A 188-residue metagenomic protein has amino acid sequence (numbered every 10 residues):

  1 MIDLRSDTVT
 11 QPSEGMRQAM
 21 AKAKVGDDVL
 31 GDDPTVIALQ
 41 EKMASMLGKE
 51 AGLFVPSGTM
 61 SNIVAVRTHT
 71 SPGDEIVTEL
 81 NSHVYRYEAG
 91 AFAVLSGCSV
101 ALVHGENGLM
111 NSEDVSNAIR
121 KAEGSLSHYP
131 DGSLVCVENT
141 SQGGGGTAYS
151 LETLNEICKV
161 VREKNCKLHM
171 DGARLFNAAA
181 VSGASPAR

Functional and structural regions predicted by a protein language model:
I2-A23, D27-R188: Conserved PLP-enzyme active-site core in the AAT-like
